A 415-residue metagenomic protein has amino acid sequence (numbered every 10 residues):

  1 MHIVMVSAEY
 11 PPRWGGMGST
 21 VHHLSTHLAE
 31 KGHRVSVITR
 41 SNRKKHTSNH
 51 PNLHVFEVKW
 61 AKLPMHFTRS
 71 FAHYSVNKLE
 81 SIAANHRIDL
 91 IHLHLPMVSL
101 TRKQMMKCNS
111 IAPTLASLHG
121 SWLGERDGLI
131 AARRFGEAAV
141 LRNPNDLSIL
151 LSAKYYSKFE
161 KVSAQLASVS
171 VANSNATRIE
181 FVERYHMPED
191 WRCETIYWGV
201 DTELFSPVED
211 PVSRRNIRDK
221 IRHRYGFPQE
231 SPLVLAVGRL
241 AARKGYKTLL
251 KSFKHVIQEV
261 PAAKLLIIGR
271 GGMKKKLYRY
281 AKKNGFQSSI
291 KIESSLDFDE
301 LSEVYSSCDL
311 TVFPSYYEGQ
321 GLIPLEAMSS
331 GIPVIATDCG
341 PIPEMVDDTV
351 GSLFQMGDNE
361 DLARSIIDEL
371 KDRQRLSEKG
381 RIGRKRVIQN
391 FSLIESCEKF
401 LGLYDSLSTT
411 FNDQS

Functional and structural regions predicted by a protein language model:
W122, A139-S170: Membrane-proximal helix-turn-helix segments that form the acceptor-binding/catalytic region of lipid-linked
A176, G199: Carbohydrate-associated surface elements
K276-L296: Nucleotide-activated donor-binding/catalytic signature segment of Leloir-type glycosyltransferases, i.e., the conserved
S295-L296, E303-C308: Short alpha-helical donor nucleotide-sugar binding micro-motif in glycosyltransferases
Y316: Aromatic "clamp/platform" in nucleotide-sugar-dependent glycosyltransferases that forms part of the donor/acceptor
P333-A336: Short hydrophobic beta-strand element within catalytic cores of glycosyltransferases and related nucleotide-activated
D348, S352-N359, D368-Q374: Conserved acidic donor-binding segment of nucleotide-sugar-dependent glycosyltransferases
D368, R375-N390, S396-G402: A short, well-ordered alpha-helix in the C-terminal region of glycosyltransferases
